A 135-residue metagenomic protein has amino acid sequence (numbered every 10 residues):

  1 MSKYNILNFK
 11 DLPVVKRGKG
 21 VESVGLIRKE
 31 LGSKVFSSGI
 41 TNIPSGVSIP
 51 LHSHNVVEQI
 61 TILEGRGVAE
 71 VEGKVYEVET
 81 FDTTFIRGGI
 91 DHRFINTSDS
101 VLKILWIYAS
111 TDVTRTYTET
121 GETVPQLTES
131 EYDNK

Functional and structural regions predicted by a protein language model:
M1-V35, E119-K135: A short, N-terminal "cap"/entry segment at the start of jelly-roll beta-barrel domains of the cupin/DSBH fold
V24, G39-H54: Conserved short histidine dyad/triad with adjacent acidic residue
L31-K34, P44-V47, R66, S110-V113: Short, charged/polar surface micro-motifs in flexible loops or helix N-caps
P44-G46, F81, G89, D99: Tight coil/turn sites that cap or link beta-strands
P50-L51, A69-E70, I86, H92-S98: Short beta-strand His + acidic residue motifs that chelate non-heme Fe in jelly-roll/DSBH and cupin folds
V57-E58, I62-G67, E72: Glycine- and acidic-residue-biased ligand/ion/polar-headgroup-sensing regions
Q59, F85, S100-R115: A short hydrophobic beta-strand segment most commonly corresponding to one strand of the jelly-roll/cupin
G73-G88: Short acidic-glycine-tyrosine-enriched beta hairpin
